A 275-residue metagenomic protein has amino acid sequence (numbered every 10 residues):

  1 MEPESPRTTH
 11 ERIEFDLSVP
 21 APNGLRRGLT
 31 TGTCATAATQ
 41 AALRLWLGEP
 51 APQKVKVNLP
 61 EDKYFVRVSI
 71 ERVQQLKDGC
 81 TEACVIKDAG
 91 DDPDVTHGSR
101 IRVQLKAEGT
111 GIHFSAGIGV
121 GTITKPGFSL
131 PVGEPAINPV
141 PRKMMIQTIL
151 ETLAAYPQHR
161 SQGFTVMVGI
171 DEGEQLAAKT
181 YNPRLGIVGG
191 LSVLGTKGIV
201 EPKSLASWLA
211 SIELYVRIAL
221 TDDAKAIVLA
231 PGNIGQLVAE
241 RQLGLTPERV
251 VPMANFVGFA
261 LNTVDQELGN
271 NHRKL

Functional and structural regions predicted by a protein language model:
E2-L185: Generic N-terminal targeting/processing segments that precede catalytic cores or assembly contacts
E2-V19, R26, N182-S192, T196-L275: A structural signal for small-residue-enriched, beta-sheet-centric alpha/beta enzyme cores and oligomeric scaffold folds
